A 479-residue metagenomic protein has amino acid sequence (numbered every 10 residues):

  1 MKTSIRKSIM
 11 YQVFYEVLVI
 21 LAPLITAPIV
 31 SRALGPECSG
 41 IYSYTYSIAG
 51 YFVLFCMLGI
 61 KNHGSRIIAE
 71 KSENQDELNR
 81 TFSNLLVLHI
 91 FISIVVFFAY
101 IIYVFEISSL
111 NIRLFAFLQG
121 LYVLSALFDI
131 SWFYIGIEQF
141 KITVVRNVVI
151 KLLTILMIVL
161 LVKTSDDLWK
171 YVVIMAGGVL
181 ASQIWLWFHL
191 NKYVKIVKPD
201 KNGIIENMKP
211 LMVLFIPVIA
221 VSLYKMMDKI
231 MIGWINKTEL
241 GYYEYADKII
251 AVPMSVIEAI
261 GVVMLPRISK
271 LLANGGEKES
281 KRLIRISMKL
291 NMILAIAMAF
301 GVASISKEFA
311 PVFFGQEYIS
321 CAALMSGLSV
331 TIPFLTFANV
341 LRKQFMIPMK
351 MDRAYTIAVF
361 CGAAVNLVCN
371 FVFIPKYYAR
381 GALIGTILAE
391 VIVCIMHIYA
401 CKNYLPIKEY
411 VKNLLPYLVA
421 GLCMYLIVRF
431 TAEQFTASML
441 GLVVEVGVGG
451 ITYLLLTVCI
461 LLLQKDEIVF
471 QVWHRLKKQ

Functional and structural regions predicted by a protein language model:
S4-K61, F97, I155, M212-I235 (+1 more regions): Signature of the first transmembrane helix
I5, K141-V144, L168-M175, I184-K225 (+5 more regions): Interhelical loop/hinge segments that connect adjacent transmembrane helices in multipass membrane
S8-P23, I150, Y171-L186, L190 (+7 more regions): Transmembrane helical elements of multi-pass membrane transporters/channels
V17, L24, C56-M57, S83-R113 (+3 more regions): Alpha-helical transmembrane segments of multi-pass membrane transport and lipid-handling proteins
A27-F52, L168, E206-P210, L214 (+4 more regions): Interfacial/gating helices of multi-pass transporter permease domains
M57-E73, A246, I250-M288, R342-P348: Helix-loop junctions and terminal segments of transmembrane helices in multi-pass membrane transport/translocation
V123-N147, V330-C361: Membrane-interface junctions at transmembrane-helix termini in multi-pass inner-membrane proteins
F430-Q479: Membrane-proximal transmembrane or re-entrant/amphipathic helices at the cytosolic face
